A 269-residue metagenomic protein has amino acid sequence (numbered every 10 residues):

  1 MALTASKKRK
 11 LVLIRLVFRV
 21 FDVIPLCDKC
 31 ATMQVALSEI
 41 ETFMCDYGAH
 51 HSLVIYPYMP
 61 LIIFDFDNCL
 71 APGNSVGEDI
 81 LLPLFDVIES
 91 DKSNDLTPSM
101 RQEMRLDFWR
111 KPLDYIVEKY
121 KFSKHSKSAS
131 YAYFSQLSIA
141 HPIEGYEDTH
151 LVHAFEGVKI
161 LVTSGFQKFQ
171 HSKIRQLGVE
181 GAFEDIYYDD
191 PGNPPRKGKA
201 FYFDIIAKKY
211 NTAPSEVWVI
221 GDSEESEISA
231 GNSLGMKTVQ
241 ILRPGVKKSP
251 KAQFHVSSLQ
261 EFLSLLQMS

Functional and structural regions predicted by a protein language model:
A2-A5, V12, V20: Short amphipathic, helix-prone segments within low-complexity/disordered or flexible regions
S6-R9, R15, S38: Low-acidity, Ser/Thr- and Arg-rich intrinsically disordered low-complexity segments
I24, M44-Y47, S52-P60, I160 (+1 more regions): Asp-based, Mg2+/Mn2+-dependent phosphohydrolase catalytic module
A31-Q34: Short polybasic linear motifs
Y56-E147: N-terminal helical cap/lid subdomain that shapes the substrate entry/recognition surface in HAD-like hydrolases
S135-L161, A200: Short, acidic loop-to-helix structural element flanking the phosphoryl-transfer center in phosphate-processing enzymes
T163-G165: Conserved phosphate-coupling serine/threonine residues in phosphotransfer and NTP-handling enzymes
